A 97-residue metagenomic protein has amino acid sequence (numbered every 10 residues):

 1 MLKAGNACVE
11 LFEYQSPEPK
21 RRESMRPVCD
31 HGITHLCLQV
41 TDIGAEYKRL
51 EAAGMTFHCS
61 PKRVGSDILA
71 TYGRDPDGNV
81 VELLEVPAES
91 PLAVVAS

Functional and structural regions predicted by a protein language model:
M1-C37, Y47-R74, P87-S97: Vicinal oxygen chelate
L83-E85: Conserved SAM-binding loop
